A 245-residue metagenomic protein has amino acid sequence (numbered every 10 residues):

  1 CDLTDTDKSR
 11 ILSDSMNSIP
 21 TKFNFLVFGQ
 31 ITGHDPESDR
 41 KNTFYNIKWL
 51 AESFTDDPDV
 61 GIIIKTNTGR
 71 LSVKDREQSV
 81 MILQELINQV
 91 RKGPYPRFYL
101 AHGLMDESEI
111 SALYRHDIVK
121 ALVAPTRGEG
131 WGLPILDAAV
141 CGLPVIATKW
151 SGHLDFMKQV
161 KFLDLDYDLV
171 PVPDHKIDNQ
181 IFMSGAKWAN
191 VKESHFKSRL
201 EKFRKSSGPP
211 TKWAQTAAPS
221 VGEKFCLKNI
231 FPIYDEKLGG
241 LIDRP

Functional and structural regions predicted by a protein language model:
D2-E109: Conserved catalytic-core segment of nucleotide-activated headgroup transferases in glycan assembly
E37, R127-G132, L154-D155, H175 (+1 more regions): Nucleotide-sugar-dependent
N46, P134, C141: Conserved sugar-transfer catalytic core signal across GT-A, GT-B, and GT-C glycosyltransferases
A112-G130, V140-L143: Acidic donor-binding loop of glycosyltransferase active sites
G132-I135, W150: Short glycine/serine-rich donor-binding loops of glycosyltransferases
P144-A147, K161-D164: Short hydrophobic beta-strand element within catalytic cores of glycosyltransferases and related nucleotide-activated
D168-P209: C-terminal "capping" alpha-helix adjacent to the active site of nucleotide-linked donor transferases in cell-envelope
K187-H195, K205-E236: A charged, aromatic-enriched C-terminal amphipathic alpha-helix characteristic of glycosyltransferases across folds
